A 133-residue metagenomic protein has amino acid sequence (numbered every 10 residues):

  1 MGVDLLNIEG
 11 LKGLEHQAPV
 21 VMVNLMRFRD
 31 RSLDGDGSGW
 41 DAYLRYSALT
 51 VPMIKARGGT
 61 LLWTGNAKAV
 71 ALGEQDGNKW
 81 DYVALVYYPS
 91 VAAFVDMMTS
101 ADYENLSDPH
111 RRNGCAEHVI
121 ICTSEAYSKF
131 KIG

Functional and structural regions predicted by a protein language model:
M1-Y82, P89-A93, S124-G133: Short S/T/G/P-rich N-terminal loop/turn motif that feeds into the first structured element of a domain
A71-L72, E104-L106: A short local loop/turn or secondary-structure capping micro-motif enriched for an aromatic residue
D81-A84, E117-V119: Generic beta-strand structural signal
Y87-Y88, M97, G114: Conserved catalytic core of Hanks-type protein kinase domains
M97-Y103: Short amphipathic alpha-helices in soluble, non-transmembrane regions that often serve as interface/regulatory elements
P109-G133: Charge-dense polyanion-binding interfaces
